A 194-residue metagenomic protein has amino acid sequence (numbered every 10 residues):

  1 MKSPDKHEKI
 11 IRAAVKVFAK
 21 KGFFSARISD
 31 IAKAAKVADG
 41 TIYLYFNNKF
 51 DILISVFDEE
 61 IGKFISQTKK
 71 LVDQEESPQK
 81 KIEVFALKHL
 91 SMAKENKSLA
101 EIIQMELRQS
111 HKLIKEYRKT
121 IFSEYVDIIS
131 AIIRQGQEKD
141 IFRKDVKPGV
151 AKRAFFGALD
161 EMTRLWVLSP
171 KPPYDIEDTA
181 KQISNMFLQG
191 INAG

Functional and structural regions predicted by a protein language model:
M1-K21, A26-A34, D51: Basic, helix-initiating cap at the start of DNA-binding domains
K36-F46: Short hydrophobic/aromatic patch on the recognition helix
L53-E60: Alpha-helical DNA-contacting segments of helix-turn-helix folds
S55, K70-E95, P148-F155, E177: Hydrophobic alpha-helical connector segments
G62-K69, L113-K139, G149-R153, D178: Amphipathic alpha-helical packing segments from all-alpha helical-bundle domains
V84, K88-S91, D127, A131-K139 (+4 more regions): C-terminal peripheral helix-coil segments that are non-catalytic and often amphipathic
A93-L113, R164-L168: Amphipathic alpha-helical segments used for helix-helix packing
E101-I103, E116, K144-D145, D175: Short, hydrophobic secondary-structure boundary micro-motifs
